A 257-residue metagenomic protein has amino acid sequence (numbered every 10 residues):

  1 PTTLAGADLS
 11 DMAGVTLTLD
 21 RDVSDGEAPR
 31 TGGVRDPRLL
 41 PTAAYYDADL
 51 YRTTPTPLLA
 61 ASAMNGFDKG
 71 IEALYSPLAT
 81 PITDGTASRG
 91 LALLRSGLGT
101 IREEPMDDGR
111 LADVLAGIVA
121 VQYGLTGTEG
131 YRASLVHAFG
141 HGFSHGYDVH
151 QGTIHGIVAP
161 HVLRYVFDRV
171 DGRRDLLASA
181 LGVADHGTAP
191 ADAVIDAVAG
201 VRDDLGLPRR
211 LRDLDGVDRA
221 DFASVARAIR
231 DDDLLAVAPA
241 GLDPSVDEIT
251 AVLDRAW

Functional and structural regions predicted by a protein language model:
P1-T80, R173-L176, D203: A glycine/threonine-rich phosphate-anchoring loop and its flanking beta-alpha core in nucleotide/phosphate-binding
R38, A178-W257: C-terminal charged capping/lid subdomain of soluble metabolic enzymes
T56, T83, T128, L214 (+1 more regions): Glycine- and other small-residue-rich loops at beta-strand/loop junctions that grip anionic moieties
A61-I71, A87-L91, R95, A226: Hydrophobic faces of stable alpha-helices that mediate helix-helix packing
S62, G85, R89, D243-A251: Short, charged alpha-helical segments
D68, E72, V119-A120, G140 (+4 more regions): Amphipathic alpha-helical core segments of compact helical bundles
S76-D192, A197: Active-site segments that bind and position negatively charged phosphate/pyrophosphate groups
